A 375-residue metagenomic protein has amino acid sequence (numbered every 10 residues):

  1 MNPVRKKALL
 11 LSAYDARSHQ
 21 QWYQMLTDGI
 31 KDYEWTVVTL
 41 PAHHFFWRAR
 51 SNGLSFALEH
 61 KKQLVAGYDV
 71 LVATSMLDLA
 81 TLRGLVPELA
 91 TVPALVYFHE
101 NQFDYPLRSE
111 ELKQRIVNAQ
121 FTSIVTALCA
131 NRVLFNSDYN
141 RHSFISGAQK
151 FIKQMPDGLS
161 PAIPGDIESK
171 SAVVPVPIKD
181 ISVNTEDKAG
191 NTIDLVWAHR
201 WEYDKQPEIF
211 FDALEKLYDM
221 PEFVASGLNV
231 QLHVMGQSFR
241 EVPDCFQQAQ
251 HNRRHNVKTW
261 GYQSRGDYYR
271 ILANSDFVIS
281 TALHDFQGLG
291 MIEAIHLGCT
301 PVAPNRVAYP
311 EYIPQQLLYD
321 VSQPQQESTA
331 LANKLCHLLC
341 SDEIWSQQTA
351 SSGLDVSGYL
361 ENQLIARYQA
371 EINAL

Functional and structural regions predicted by a protein language model:
W47-S51, Q325-Q326, A330, C340-L375: A charged, aromatic-enriched C-terminal amphipathic alpha-helix characteristic of glycosyltransferases across folds
N131-N184: Donor nucleotide-sugar binding/catalytic pocket of nucleotide-sugar-dependent glycosyltransferases
P175-K179, E186-K216, H233: Conserved donor-binding/catalytic core segment of Leloir-type glycosyltransferases
G236, P243-G266: Nucleotide-activated donor-binding/catalytic signature segment of Leloir-type glycosyltransferases, i.e., the conserved
R270-S275: Short alpha-helical donor nucleotide-sugar binding micro-motif in glycosyltransferases
L283: Aromatic "clamp/platform" in nucleotide-sugar-dependent glycosyltransferases that forms part of the donor/acceptor
T300-A303: Short hydrophobic beta-strand element within catalytic cores of glycosyltransferases and related nucleotide-activated
P310-H337: Change "using UDP/GDP/dTDP sugars" to "using nucleotide sugars
